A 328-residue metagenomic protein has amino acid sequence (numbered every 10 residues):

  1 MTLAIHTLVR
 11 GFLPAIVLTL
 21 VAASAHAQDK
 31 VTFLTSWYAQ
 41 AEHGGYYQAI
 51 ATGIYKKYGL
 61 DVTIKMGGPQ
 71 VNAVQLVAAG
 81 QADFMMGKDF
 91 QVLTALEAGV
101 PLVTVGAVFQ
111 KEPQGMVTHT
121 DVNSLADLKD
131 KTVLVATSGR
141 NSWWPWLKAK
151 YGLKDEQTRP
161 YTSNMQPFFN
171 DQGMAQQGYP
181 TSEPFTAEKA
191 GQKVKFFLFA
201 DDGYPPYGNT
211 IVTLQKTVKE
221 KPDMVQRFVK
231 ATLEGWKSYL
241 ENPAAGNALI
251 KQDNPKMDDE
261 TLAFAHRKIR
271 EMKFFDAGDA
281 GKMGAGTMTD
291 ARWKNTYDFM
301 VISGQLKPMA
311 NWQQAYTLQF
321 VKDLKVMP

Functional and structural regions predicted by a protein language model:
M1-L13: Bacterial N-terminal signal peptides that target proteins for export
P14-A15, A25: Cleavable N-terminal signal peptides
V21-A27: Sec/Tat signal peptide C-region and signal peptidase I cleavage site
Q28-N170, M174-G178, F197-L198: Short, glycine-/small- and polar/acidic-enriched structural segments that line small-molecule recognition paths
Q48, Q114-S124, Y207-M224: A bilobed periplasmic-binding-protein/Venus flytrap-type ligand-binding module shared by bacterial periplasmic
A51, A78, A82, E97 (+8 more regions): Sec-exported extracytoplasmic/periplasmic mature domains
E220-S303: Secondary-structure end/capping motifs
A291-P328: Conserved C-terminal helix/tail region of periplasmic/extracytoplasmic solute-binding proteins
